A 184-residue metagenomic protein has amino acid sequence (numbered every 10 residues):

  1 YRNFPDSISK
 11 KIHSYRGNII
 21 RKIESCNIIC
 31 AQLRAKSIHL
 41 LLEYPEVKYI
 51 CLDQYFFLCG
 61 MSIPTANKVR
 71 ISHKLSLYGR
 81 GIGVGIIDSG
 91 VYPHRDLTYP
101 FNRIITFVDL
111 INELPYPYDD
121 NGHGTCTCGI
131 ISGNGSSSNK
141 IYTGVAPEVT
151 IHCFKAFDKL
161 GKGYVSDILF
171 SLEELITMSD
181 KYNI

Functional and structural regions predicted by a protein language model:
Y1-N3: A short glycine/threonine-centered beta-strand motif
D6-H73: Autoinhibitory propeptides
R16, L42-P45, C51, L114 (+2 more regions): Sec/Tat-exported extracytoplasmic proteins
A31, I50, F107-L110, F154-A156: Hydrophobic residues at beta-strand termini and immediately following loops that shape nucleotide-binding pockets
Q54-F56, V108-L114: Short, acidic/turn-prone active-site loops that include or flank metal/cofactor- and phosphate-binding residues
F57-S62, K159-L169: Short acidic, Gly/Pro-enriched loop/turn segments at secondary-structure junctions
H73-T106, L114-S166, D180-I184: Subtilisin-like serine protease catalytic core
